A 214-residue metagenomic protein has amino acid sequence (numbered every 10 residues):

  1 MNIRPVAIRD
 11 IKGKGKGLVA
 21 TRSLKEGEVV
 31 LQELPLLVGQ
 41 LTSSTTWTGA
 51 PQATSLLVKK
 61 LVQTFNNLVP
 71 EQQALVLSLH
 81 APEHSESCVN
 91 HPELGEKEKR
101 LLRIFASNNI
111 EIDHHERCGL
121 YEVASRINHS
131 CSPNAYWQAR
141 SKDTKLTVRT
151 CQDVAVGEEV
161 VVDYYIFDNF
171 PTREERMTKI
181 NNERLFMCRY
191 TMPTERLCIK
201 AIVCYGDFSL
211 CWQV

Functional and structural regions predicted by a protein language model:
M1-P51, S125-C151: Conserved AWS/pre-SET-to-SET junction and N-terminal core of the SET lysine methyltransferase domain, specifically
I3-P5, G15-K16, R117-C118, A124 (+2 more regions): Generic secondary-structure boundary/loop-capping signal
P5, L41, V69, K179-F186: Glycine-centered secondary-structure boundary/capping sites
R9-G13, S23, H91, H115 (+3 more regions): Compositionally biased, low-complexity repeat tracts
K14, L18, L24, H114-R117 (+2 more regions): Intrinsic disorder
Q32, L36-W137: Catalytic cores of histone-lysine modification enzymes
S125, H129-V214: C-terminal SET catalytic tail plus cysteine-rich post-SET Zn-binding segment of SAM-dependent SET-domain
